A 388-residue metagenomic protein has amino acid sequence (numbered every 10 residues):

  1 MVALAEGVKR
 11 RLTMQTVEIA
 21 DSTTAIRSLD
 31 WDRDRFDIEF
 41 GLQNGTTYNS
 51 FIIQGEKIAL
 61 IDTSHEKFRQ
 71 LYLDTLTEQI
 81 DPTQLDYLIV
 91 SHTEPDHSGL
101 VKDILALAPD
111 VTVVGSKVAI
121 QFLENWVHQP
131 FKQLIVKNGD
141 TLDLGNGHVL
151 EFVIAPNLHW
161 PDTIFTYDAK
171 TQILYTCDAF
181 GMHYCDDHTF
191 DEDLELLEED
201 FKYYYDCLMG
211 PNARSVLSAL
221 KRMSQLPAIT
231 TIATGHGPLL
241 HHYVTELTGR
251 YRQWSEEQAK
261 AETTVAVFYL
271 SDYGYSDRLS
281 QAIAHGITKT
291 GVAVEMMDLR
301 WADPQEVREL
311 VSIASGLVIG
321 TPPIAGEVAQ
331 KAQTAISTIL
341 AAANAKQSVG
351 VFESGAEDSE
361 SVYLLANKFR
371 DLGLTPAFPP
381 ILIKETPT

Functional and structural regions predicted by a protein language model:
G7, R11, V17-D21, G115-T163 (+1 more regions): Metallo-beta-lactamase
T16-E78, F165-D168, Q172-Y175, S276: Conserved beta-strand hairpin/beta-sheet module of binuclear metal-dependent hydrolase folds, prominently
I52, F165-Y203, M209-T231, H241-Y269: Metal-dependent phosphodiesterase/nuclease catalytic metal-binding core
E56, K67-V114: Active-site metal-binding motif and surrounding structural segment of the metallo-beta-lactamase
I61-T63, L85-T93, V113-S116, L174-C177 (+1 more regions): Active-site neighborhood of phospho(di)ester-bond hydrolases with catalytic His/Asp-centered motifs
L100, A302-V307: Short acidic active-site motifs
Y184-F190, L196-I232, G237-L239, A282-M297 (+1 more regions): FMN-binding flavodoxin-like domain, especially the glycine-rich phosphate-binding loop
F268-T290: Short, charged N-terminal beta->alpha structural module
